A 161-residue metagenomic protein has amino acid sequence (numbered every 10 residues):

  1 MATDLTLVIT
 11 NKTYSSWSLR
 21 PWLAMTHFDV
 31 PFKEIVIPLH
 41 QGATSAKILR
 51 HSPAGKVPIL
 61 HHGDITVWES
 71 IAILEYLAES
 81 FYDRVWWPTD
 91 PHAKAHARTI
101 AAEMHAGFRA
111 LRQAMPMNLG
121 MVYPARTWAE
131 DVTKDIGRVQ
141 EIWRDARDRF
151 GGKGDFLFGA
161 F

Functional and structural regions predicted by a protein language model:
M1-A129: GST-like domain detector, emphasizing the conserved glutathione-binding G-site in the N-terminal thioredoxin-like
F108-F161: GST-like fold's C-terminal all-alpha helical module
